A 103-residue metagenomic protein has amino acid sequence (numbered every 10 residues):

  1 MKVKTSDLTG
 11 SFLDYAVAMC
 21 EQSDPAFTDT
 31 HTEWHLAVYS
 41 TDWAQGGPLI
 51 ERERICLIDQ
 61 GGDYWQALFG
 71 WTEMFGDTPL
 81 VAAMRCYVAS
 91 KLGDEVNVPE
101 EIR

Functional and structural regions predicted by a protein language model:
M1-R103: Glycine-rich anion-binding surface patch
